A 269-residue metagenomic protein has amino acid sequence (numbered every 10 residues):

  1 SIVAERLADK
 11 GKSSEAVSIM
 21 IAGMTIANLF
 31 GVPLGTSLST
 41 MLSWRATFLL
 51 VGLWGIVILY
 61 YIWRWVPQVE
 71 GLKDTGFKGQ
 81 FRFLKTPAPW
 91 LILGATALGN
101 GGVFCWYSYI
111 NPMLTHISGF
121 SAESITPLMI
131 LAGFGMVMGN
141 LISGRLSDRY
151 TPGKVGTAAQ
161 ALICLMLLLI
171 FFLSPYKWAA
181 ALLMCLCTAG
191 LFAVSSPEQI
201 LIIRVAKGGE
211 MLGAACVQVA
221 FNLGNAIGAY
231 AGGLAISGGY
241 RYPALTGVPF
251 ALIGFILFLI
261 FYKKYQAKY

Functional and structural regions predicted by a protein language model:
S1-A22: Cytoplasmic helix-loop-helix junction between adjacent transmembrane helices in 12-TM secondary transporters
S1-A8, A193-A206: Intracellular juxtamembrane helix-capping segments at the cytosolic ends of symmetry-related transmembrane helices
T40-G52, L234-L252: A membrane-interface helix-boundary motif in multi-pass transporters
G52-G71, L257-F261: C-terminal membrane-cytosol helix-exit motif in multi-pass small-molecule transporters
W90-I130: Extracytoplasmic gate region of multi-pass secondary transporters
N140-T151, I236: Helix-to-loop junctions at the C-terminal end of transmembrane segments in multipass secondary transporters
G153-E198: C-terminal transmembrane helical hairpin of 12-TM major facilitator-type secondary transporters
V205-Y240, G247: A late C-terminal transmembrane helix in Major Facilitator Superfamily
